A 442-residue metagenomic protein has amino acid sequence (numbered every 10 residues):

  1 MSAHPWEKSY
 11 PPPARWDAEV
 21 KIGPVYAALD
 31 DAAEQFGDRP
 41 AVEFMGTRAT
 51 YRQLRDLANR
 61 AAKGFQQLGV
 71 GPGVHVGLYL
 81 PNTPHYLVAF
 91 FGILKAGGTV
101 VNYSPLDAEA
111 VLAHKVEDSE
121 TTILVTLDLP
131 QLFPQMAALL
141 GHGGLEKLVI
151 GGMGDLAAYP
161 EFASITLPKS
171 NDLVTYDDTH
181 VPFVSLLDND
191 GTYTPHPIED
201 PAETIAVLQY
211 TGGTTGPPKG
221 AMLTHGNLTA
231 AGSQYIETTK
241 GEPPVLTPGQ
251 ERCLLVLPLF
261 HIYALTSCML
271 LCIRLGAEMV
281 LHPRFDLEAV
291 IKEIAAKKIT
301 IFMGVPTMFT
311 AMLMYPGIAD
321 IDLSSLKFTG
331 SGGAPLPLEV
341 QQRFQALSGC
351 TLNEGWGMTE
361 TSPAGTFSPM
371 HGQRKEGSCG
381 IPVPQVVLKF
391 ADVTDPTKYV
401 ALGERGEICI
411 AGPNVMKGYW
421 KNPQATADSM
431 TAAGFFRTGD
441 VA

Functional and structural regions predicted by a protein language model:
V20-K21, D30, D38-T83, L87-F91 (+1 more regions): Conserved AMP-binding/adenylate-forming core of the ANL superfamily
G23, L68, K398-G403, E407-A442: Conserved ATP-binding/catalytic segment of the ANL
G37, N171-Y210, P217, E242-R252: Conserved pre-ATP/AMP-binding loop-to-beta segment of ANL
T50-R52, P197, A206-S233: Conserved AMP-binding A3 loop
R55-R60, D188-Y193, A202, A221-V245 (+1 more regions): Conserved structural elements of the adenylate-forming
L68, K95-S185: Structural core segment of the AMP-binding/adenylate-forming
T229-R252, F260-T300, Y315: Conserved AMP-binding/adenylation subdomain of ANL enzymes
A296-G304, M314-R374, V387, T397: Gly/Ser/Thr-rich phosphate-binding loop
